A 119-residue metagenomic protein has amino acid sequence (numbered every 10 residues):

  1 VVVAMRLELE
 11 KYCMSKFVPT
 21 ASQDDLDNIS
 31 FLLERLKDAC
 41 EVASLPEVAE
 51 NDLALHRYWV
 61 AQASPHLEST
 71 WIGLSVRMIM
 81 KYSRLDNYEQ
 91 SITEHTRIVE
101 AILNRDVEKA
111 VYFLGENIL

Functional and structural regions predicted by a protein language model:
V1-M5: Short, cationic-aromatic polyanion-contact patches
R6-E8, T20-S83, T93-E100, K109-L119: Conserved amphipathic alpha-helical segments that form helical-bundle/coiled-coil interaction surfaces
N87-E89: Active-site loop of classical SDR/Rossmann-like NAD(P)-dependent oxidoreductases, centered on the catalytic Tyr-X3-Lys
D106: A conserved mid-domain beta-alpha-beta active-site/ligand-binding segment of alpha/beta enzyme cores
